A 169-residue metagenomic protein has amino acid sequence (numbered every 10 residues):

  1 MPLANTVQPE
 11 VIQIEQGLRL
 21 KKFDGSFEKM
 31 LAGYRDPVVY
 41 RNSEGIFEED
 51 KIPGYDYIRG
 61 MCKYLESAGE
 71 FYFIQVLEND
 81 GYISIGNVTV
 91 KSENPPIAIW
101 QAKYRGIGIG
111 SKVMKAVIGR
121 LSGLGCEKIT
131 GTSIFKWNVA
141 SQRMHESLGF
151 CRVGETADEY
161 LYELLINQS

Functional and structural regions predicted by a protein language model:
M1-G54, I58-R59, Q168-S169: A short, well-structured alpha-helix characteristic of acyl/acetyltransferase catalytic modules
T6, G154-S169: C-terminal "cap" of GNAT-fold acetyltransferases
R59-I74: A short helix-loop-beta-strand connector motif used in the catalytic cores of GNAT acetyltransferases and, in some
F73, G81-N94: Conserved beta-strand in the GNAT
Q75-E78, N94-G110, I134-F135: A short, internal acetyl-CoA/4′-phosphopantetheine-binding micro-motif in the GNAT/acyltransferase core
G106-R120, Q142-S147: Conserved acetyl-CoA-binding loop-helix of GNAT-fold acetyltransferases
G131-Q142: Conserved beta-strand-loop-alpha-helix junction that forms the acyl-donor binding cleft
E146-T156: Conserved acetyl-CoA-binding loop of GNAT-fold acetyltransferases
